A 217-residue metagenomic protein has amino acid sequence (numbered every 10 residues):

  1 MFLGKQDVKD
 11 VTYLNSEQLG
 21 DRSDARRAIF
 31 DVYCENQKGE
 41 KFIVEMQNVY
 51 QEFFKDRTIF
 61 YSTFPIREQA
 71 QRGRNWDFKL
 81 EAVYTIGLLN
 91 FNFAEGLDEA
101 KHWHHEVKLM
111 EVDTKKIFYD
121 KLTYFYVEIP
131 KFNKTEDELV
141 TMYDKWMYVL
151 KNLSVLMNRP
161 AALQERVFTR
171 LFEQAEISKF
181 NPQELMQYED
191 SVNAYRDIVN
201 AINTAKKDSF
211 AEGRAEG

Functional and structural regions predicted by a protein language model:
M1-E216: Elongated, amphipathic alpha-helical interaction scaffolds
